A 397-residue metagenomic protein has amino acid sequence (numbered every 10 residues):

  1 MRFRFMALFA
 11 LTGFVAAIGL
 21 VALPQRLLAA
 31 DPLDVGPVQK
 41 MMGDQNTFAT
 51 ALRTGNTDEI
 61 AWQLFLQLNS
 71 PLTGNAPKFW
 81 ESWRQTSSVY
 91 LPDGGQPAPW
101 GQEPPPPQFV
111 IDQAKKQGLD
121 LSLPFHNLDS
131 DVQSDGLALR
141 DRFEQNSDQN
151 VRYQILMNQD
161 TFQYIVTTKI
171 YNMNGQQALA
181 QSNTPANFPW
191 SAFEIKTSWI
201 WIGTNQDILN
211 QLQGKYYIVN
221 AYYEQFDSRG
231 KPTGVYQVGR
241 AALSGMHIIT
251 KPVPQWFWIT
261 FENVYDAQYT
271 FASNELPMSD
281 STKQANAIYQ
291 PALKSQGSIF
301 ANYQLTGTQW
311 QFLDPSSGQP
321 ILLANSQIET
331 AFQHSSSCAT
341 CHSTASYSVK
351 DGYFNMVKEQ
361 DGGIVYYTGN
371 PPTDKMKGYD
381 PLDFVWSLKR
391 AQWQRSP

Functional and structural regions predicted by a protein language model:
M1-F3, Q25, M246: Short, intrinsically disordered low-complexity segments
M1-G13: Bacterial N-terminal signal peptides that target proteins for export
V15-R26: C-terminal segment of classical bacterial N-terminal signal peptides
L27-T340, A345-P397: Conserved small-residue
